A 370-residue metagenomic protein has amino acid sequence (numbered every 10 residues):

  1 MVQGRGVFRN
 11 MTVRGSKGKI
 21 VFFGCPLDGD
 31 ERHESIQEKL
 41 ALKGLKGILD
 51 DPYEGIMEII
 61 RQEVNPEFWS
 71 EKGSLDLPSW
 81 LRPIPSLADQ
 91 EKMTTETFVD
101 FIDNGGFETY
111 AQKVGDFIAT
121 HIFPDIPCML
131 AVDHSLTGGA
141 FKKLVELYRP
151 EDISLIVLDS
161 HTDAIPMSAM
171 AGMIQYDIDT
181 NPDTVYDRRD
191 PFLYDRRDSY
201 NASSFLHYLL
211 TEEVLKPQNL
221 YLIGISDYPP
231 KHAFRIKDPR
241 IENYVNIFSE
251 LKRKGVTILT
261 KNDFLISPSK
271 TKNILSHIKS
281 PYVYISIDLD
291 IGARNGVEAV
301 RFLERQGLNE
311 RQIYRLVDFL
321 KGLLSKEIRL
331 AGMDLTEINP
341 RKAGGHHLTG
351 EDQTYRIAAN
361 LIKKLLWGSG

Functional and structural regions predicted by a protein language model:
V2-C128, S135-Y148, A233-R235, N243-G370: Catalytic cores of soluble, metal-dependent hydrolases
A119-I223, Y228, L324-A331: Active-site histidine-anchored catalytic micro-motif
G172-Q175, D238-R240, E304: Short, hinge-like loop/turn segments at secondary-structure boundaries
N201, R240-V245: Residue-level preference for nonpolar/small residues embedded in alpha-helices
I225-P239: Conserved ATP-utilizing enzyme core subdomain
